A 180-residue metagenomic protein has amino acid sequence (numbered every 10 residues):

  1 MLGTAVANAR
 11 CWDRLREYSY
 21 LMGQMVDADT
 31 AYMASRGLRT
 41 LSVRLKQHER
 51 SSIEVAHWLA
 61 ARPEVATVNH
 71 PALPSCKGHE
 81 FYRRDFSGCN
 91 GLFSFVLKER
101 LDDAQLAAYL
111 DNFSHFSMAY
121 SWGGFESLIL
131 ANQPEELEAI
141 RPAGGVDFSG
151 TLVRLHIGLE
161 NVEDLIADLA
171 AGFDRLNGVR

Functional and structural regions predicted by a protein language model:
M1-L92, V96-A131: Active-site C-terminal subdomain of aminotransferase-like
R44, L101, S127-R180: PLP-dependent enzyme catalytic core of the Aspartate aminotransferase-like
